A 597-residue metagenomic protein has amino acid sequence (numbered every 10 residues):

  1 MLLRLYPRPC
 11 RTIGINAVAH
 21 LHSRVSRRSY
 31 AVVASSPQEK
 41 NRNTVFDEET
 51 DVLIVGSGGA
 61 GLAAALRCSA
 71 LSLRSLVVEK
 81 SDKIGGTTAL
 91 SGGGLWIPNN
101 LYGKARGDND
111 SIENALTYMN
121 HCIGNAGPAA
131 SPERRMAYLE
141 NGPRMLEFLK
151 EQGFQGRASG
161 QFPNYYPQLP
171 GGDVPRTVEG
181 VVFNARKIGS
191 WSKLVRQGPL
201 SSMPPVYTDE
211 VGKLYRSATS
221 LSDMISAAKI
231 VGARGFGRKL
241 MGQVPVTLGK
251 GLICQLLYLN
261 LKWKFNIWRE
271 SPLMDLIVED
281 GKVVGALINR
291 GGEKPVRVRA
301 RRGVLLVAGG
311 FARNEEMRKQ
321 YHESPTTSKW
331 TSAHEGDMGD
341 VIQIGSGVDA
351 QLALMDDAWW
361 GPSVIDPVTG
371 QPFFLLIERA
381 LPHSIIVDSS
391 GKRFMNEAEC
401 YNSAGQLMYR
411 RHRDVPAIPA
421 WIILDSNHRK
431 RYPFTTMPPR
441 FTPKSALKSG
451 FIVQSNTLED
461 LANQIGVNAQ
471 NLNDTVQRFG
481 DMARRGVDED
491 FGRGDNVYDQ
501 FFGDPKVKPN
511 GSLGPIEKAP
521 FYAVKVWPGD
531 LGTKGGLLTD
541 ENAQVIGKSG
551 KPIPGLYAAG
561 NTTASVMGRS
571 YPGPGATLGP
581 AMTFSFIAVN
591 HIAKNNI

Functional and structural regions predicted by a protein language model:
M1-A17: N-terminal chloroplast transit peptides
R8-C10, L21-S23, Q38, N164 (+1 more regions): Generic low-complexity segments that are intrinsically disordered, proline-rich and/or Lys/Arg-biased
H22-E113, R176-E179, F183, G189-I597: Residues forming the flavin
Y102-R106, D110-K193, Q197, S201: Dinucleotide-binding Rossmann-like beta1-alpha1 core, especially the glycine-rich loop that anchors the ADP
